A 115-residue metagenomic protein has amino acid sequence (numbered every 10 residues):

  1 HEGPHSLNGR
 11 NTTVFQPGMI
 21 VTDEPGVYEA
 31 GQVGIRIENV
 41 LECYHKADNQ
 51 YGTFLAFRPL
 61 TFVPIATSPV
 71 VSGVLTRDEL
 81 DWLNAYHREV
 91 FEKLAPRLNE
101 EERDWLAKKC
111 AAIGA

Functional and structural regions predicted by a protein language model:
H1-A115: Charged, cofactor-coupling segments
